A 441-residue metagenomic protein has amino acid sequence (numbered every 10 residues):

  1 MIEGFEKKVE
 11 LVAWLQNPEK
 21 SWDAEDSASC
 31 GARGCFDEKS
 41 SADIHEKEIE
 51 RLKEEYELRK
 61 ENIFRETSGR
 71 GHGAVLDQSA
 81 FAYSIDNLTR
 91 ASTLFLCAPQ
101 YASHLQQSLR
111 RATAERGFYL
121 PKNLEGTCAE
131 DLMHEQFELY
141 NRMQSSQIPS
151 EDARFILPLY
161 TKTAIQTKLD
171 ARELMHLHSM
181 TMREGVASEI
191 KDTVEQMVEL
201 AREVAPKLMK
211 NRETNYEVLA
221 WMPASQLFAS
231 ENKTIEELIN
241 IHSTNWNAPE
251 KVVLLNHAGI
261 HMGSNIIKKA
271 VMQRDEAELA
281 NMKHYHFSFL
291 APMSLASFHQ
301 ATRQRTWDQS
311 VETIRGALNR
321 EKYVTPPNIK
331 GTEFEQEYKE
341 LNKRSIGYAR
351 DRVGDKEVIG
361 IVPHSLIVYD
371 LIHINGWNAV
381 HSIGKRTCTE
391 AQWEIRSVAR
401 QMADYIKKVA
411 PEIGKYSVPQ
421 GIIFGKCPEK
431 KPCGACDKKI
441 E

Functional and structural regions predicted by a protein language model:
M1-E441: A conserved ligand/cofactor-binding region detector
